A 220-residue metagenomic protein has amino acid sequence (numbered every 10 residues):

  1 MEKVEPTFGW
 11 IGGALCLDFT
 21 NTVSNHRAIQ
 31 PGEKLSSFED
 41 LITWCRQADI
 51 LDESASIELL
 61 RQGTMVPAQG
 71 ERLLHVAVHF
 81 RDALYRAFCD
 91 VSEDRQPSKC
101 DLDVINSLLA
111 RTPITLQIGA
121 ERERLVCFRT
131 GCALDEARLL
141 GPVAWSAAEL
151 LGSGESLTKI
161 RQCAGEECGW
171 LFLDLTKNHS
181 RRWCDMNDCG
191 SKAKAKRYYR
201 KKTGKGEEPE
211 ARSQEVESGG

Functional and structural regions predicted by a protein language model:
M1-R161, G169: Short helix-coil boundary/hinge micro-motifs
G13, E210-R212: A subset of signal/propeptide-processing and intrinsically disordered low-complexity segments in secreted/extracellular
T130-E208, E215, G220: Cys/His-clustered metal-coordination modules, chiefly Zn-binding fingers
